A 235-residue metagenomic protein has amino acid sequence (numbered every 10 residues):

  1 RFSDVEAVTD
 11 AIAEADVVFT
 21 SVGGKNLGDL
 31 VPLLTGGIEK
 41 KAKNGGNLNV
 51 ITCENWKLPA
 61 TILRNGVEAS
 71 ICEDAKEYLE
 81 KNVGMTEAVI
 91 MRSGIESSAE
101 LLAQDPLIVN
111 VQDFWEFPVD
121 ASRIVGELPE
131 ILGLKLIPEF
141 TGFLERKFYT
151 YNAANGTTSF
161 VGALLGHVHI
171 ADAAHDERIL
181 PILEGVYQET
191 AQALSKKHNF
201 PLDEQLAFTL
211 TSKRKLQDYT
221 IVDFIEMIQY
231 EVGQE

Functional and structural regions predicted by a protein language model:
R1-E235: Substrate/ligand-engaging "lid" and interaction regions
